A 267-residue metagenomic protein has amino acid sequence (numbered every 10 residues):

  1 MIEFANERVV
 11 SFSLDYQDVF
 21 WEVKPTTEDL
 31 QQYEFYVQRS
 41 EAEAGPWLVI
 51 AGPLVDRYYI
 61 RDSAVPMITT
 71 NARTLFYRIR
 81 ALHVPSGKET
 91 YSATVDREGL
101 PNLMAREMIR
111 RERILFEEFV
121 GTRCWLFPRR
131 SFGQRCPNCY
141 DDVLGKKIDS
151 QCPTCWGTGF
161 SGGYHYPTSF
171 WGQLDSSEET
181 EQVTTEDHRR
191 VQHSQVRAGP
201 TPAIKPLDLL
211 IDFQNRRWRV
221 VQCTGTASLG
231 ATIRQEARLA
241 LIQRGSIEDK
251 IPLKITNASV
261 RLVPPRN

Functional and structural regions predicted by a protein language model:
M1-L30, S86-A105: Pro/Thr/Ser/Gly-rich low-complexity, intrinsically disordered linker/stalk tracts
V23-V49: Solvent-exposed loop/turn segments flanking beta-strands in beta-repeat/beta-sandwich domains
D62-G87: Beta-strand-rich modules
G99-K146: Active-site-proximal polar cores
L115-R123, L239-N267: Glycine- and charge-enriched low-complexity intrinsically disordered segments
W125, G157-H193: Short beta-strand/loop turn elements enriched in aromatics
V183-T184, T226-Q243: Short, solvent-exposed secondary-structure boundary/capping segments
L209, R216-A227: Short beta-strand-centered aromatic/proline hotspots
